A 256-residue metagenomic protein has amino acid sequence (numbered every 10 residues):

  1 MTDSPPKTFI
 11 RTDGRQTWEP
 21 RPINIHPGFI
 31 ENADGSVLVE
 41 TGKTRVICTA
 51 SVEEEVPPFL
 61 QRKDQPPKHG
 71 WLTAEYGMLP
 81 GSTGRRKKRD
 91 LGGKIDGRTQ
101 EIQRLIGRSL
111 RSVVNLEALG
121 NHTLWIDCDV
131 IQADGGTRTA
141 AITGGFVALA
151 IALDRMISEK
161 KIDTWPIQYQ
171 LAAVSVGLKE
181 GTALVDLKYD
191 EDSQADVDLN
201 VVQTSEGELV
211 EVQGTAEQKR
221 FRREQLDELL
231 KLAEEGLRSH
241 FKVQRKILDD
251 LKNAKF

Functional and structural regions predicted by a protein language model:
M1-A33, V37-E40: Short, Gly/Pro- and small/polar-rich lid/capping loops
Q16-I23, N32-D34, S51-E54, F241 (+2 more regions): N-terminal presequence-like segments and the immediate start of the first folded domain
P22, I47, E53, E101 (+3 more regions): Glycine-rich anion/phosphate-binding loop at the beta-strand->alpha-helix junction
I23-H26, N32-S36, V56-P58, R111-V113 (+3 more regions): Glycine-rich, charged/polar anion/phosphate-binding loops that engage phosphate groups from diverse ligands
N24-H26, L38-E40, I47-T49, T73 (+5 more regions): Structured core elements
F29, V37-L119, L209-L226: Glycine-rich, flexible beta-strand/loop modules in the N-terminal catalytic cores of phosphate-handling
S36-V37, T143, K231: Short alpha-helical basic/polar micro-motif
A118, G136-A140, L149-D154, K160-F256: A structural signal for small-residue-enriched, beta-sheet-centric alpha/beta enzyme cores and oligomeric scaffold folds
